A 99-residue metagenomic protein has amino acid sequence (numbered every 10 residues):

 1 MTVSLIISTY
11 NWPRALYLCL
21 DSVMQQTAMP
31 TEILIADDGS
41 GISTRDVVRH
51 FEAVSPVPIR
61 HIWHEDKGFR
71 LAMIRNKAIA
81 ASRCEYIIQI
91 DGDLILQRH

Functional and structural regions predicted by a protein language model:
T2-S4, E32: Cell-envelope/extracellular polymer assembly enzymes that use nucleotide-activated donors
I7-T9, D37: Short beta-strand/turn micro-motifs composed of small residues that flank or help shape donor/cofactor-binding pockets
W12-Q25: Short, well-formed alpha-helical segments that are part of the catalytic scaffolds of diverse glycosyltransferases
M24-W63: Acidic donor-binding segment of Leloir-type glycosyltransferases
D38, I90-G92: Active-site acidic Asp-centered loop
S43, L94-H99: Acidic donor-binding/catalytic loop of UDP-sugar-dependent glycosyltransferases, especially processive GT2
E65-S82: Glycine-rich, basic loop-to-helix element that forms the pyrophosphate-binding segment of sugar-nucleotide handling
I87: Short aromatic/hydrophobic "clamp" motif used to bind/position activated sugar donors
